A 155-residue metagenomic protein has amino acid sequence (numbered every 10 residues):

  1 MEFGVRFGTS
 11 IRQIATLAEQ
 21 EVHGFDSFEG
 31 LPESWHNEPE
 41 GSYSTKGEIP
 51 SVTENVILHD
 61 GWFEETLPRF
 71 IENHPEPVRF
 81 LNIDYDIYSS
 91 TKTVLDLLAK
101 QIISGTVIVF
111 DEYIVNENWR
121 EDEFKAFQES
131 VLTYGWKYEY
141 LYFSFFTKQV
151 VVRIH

Functional and structural regions predicted by a protein language model:
M1-H155: S-adenosylmethionine/decaboxylated-SAM
